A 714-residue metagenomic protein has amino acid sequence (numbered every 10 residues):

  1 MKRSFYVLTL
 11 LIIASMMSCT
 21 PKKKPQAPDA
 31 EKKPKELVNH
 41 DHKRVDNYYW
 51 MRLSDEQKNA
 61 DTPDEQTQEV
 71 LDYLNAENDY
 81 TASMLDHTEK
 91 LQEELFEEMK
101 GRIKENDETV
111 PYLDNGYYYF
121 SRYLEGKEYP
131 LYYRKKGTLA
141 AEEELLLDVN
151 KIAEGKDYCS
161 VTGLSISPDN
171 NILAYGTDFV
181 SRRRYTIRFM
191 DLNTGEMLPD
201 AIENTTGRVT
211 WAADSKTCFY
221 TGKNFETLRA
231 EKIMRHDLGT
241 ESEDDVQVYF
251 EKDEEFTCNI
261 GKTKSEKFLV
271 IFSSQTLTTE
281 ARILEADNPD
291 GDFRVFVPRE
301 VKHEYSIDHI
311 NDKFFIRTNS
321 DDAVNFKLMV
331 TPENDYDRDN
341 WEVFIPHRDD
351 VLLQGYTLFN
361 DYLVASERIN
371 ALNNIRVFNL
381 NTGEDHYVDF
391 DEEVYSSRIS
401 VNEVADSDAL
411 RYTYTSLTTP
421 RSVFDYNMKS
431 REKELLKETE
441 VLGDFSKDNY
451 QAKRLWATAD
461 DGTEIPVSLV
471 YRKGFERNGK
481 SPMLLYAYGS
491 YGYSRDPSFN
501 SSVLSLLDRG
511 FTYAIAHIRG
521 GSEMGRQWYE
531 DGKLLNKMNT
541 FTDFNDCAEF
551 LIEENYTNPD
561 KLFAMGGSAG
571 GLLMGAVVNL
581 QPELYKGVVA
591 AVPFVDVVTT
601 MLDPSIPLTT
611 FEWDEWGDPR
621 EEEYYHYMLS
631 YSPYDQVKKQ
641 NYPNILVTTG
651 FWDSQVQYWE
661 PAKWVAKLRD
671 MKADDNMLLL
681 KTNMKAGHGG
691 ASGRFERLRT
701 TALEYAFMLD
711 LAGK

Functional and structural regions predicted by a protein language model:
S15-S18: C-terminal motif of bacterial Sec signal peptides marking the signal peptidase cleavage site
Q68-S165, G176, F256-H309, V343 (+8 more regions): Non-catalytic accessory segments flanking enzyme active sites
Y118, L173-A174, C218, L269 (+3 more regions): Hydrophobic beta-strand positions that form the internal "hydrophobic ladder" of WD40/Gbeta-like beta-propeller blades
Y123-P130, A153-Y158, T177-T186, A201-N204 (+7 more regions): A flexible loop/linker signature enriched in serine peptidases of the S9 family
Y133-K136, R188-D191, K232-T240, I283-A286 (+3 more regions): Beta-propeller blade signature
N150-L164, Y175-R182, E196-L198, N224 (+7 more regions): Cap/lid segment of the alpha/beta-hydrolase catalytic domain
D191-E203, T240-K252, D287-V297, Y336-P346 (+1 more regions): Blade-edge beta-strand/turn elements of extracellular beta-propeller and related beta-sheet repeat scaffolds
I515-K714: Active-site-proximal cap/loop segments of hydrolase catalytic domains
